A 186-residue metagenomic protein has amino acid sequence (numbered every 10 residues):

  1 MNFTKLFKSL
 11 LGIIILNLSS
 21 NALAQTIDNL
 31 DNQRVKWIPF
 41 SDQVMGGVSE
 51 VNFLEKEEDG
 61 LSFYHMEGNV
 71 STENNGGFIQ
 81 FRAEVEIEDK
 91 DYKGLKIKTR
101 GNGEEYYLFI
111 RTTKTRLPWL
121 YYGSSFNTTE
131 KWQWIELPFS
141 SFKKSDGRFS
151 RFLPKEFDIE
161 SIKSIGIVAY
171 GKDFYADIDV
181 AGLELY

Functional and structural regions predicted by a protein language model:
M1-L10: Bacterial N-terminal signal peptides that target proteins for export
S9-L18: Bacterial N-terminal signal peptides
A22-Y186: Beta-rich carbohydrate-recognition modules and glycan-binding surfaces
